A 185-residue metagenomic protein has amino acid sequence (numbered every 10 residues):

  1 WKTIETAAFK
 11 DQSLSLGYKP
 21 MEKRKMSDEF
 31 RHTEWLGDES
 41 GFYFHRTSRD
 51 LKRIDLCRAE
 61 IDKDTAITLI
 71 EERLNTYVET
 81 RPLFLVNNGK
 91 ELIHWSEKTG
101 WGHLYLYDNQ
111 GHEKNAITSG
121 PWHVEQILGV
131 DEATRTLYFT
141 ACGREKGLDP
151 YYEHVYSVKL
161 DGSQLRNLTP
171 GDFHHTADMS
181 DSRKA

Functional and structural regions predicted by a protein language model:
W1-A185: Peripheral, non-catalytic segments that deliver or gate enzyme domains
